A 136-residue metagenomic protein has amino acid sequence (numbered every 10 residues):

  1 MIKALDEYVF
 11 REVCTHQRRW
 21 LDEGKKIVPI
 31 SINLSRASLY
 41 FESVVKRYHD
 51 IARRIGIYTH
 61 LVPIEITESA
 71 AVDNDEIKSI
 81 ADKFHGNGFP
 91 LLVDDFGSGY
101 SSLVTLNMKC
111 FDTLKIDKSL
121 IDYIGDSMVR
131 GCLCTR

Functional and structural regions predicted by a protein language model:
I2-I77: Catalytic core of bacterial c-di-GMP phosphodiesterases, primarily the EAL and HD-GYP domains, capturing alpha-helical
L5, S98-S101, V129: A generic structural signal for residues located within well-ordered alpha-helices of large catalytic or ligand-binding
S43, G125-V129: Short, solvent-exposed loop/turn segments at secondary-structure boundaries
I51-I124: The catalytic core of metal-dependent phosphodiesterases that act on cyclic dinucleotides
L133-R136: Alpha-helix-loop-beta-strand connector modules within alpha/beta enzyme cores
